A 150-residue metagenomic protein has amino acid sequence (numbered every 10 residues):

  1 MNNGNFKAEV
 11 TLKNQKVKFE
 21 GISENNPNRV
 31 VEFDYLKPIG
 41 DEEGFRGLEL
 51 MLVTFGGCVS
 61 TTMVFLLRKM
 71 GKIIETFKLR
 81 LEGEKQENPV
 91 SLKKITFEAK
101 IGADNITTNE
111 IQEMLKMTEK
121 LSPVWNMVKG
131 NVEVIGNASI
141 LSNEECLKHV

Functional and structural regions predicted by a protein language model:
M1-V53, V64-V150: Extended beta-strand/beta-hairpin segments
T61: Short glycine/serine/threonine-rich phosphate/pyrophosphate-binding segments that cradle anionic phosphate groups
